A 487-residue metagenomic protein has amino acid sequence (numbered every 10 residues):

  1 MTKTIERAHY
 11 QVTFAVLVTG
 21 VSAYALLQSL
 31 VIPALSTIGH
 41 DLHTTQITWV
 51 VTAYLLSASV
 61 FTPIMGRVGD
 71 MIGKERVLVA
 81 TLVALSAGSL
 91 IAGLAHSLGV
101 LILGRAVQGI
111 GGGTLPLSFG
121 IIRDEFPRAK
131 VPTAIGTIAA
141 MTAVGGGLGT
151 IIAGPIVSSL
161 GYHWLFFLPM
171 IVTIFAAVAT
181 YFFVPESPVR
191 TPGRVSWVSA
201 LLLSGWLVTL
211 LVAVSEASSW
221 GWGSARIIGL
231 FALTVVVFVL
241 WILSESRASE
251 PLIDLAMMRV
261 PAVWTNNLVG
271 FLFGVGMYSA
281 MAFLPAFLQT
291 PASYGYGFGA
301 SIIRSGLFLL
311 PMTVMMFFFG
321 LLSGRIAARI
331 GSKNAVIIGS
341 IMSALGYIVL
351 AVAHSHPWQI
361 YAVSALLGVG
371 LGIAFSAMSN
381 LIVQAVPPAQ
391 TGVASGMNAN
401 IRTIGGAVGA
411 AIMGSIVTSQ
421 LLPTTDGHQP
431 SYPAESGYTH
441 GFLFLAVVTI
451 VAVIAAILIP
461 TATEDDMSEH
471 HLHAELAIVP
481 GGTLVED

Functional and structural regions predicted by a protein language model:
M1-H9, I459-D487: Intrinsic disorder in cytosolic terminal tails and internal cytosolic loops of multi-pass membrane transporters
Y10-L27, V31-P33, A53, A225-R226 (+3 more regions): 12-transmembrane solute porter fold
I32-V60, L98-L103, A300-L307: Extracellular/periplasmic helix-loop-helix junction of adjacent transmembrane segments in MFS-like secondary
T37, P63-R67, M71, P155 (+1 more regions): Membrane-interface helix termini in secondary transporters
D41-H43, G73, L94-V100, L160-G161 (+3 more regions): Helix-breaking motifs and short loop linkers at transmembrane-helix boundaries and internal kinks in secondary membrane
V60-H96: Conserved MFS/SLC helix-loop-helix module at the cytosolic interface between two early adjacent transmembrane helices
A84, G88-I91, H96-V107, W358-L366: Paired small-residue
S158-G276, M281, Y296, A300 (+3 more regions): Hydrophobic transmembrane-helix bundles of small-molecule transporters
